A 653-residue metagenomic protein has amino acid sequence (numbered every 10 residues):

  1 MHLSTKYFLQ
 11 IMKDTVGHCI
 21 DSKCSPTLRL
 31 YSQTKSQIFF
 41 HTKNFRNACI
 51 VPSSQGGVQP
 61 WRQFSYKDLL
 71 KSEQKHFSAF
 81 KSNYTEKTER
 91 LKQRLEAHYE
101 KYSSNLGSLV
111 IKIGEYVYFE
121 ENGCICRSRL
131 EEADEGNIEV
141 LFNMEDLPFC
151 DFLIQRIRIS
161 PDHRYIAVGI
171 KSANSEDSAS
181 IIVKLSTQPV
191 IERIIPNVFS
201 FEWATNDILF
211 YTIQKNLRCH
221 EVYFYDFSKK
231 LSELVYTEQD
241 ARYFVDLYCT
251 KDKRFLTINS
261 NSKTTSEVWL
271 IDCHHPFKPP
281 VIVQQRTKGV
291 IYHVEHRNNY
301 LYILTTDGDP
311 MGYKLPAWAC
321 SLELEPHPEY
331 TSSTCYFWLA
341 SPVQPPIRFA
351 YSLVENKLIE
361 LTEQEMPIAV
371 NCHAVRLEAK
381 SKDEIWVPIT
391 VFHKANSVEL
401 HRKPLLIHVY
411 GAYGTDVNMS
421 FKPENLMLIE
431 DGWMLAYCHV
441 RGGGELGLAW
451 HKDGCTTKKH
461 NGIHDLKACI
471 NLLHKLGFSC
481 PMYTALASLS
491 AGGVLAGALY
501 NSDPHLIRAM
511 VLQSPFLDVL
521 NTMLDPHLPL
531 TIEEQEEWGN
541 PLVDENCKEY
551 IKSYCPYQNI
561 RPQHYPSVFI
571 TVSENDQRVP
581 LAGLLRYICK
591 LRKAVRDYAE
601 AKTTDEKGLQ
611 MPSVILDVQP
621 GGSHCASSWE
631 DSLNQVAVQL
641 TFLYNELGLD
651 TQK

Functional and structural regions predicted by a protein language model:
H2-A317, N418, K422, T603 (+2 more regions): Beta-propeller folds
G107-S108, I113-G123, Y330-L361, L517: Structured, non-catalytic alpha/beta "coupling" segments that mediate domain-domain communication and provide generic
D146-C150, Q155, T362-A485, L489 (+3 more regions): Cap/lid segment of the alpha/beta-hydrolase catalytic domain
V183, T212, N259, I271 (+16 more regions): Generic beta-strand/beta-sheet core signal
R218, R242, T264-S266, F277 (+14 more regions): Flexible loop/turn segments at secondary-structure boundaries
E295, G308-D309, H327-T331, P342-V343 (+10 more regions): A structural signal for short secondary-structure junctions
V440-K653: Active-site-proximal cap/loop segments of hydrolase catalytic domains
